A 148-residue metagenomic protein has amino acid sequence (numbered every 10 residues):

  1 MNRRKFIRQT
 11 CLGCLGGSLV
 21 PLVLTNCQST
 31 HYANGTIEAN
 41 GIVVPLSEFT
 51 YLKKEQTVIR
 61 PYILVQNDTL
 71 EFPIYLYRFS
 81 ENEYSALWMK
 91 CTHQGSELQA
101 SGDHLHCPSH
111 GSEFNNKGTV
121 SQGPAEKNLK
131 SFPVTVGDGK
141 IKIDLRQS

Functional and structural regions predicted by a protein language model:
M1-S18, V23-N26, T30-A33: N-terminal secretory signal peptides and thylakoid transit peptides that target proteins across membranes
Q28-K90, E97-Q99, N128-S148: N-terminal pre-ligand scaffold of iron-sulfur
C91, C107: Short cysteine-rich clusters marking metal-coordination/redox-active sites
Q94, H110: Short Cys/His-rich metal-coordination motifs, predominantly Zn2+-binding knuckles/fingers
S101-H106, G118-Q122: Short cysteine/histidine-rich zinc-coordinating motifs and their immediately flanking basic loops
G118-F132: Low-complexity, intrinsically disordered Gly/Pro/Thr-rich segments
